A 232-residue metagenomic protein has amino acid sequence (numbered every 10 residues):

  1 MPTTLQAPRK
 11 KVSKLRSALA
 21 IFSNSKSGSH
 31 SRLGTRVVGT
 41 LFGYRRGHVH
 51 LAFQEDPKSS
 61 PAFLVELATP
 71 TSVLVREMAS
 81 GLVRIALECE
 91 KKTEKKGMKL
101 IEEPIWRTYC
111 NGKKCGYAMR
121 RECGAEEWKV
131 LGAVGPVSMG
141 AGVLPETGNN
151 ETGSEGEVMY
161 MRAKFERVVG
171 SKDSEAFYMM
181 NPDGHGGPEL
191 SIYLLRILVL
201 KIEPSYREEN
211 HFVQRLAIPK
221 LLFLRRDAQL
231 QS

Functional and structural regions predicted by a protein language model:
M1-A68, R167-S232: N-terminal low-complexity/intrinsically disordered pre-sequences and tails
Y44-C115: Short, well-structured hydrophobic secondary-structure segments
P57, L64-A68, R76-G81, M98-K99 (+8 more regions): Surface-exposed beta-strand edges and their flanking turn/coil or helix-capping segments
S59-P61, V73-V75, E94, C115-A118 (+4 more regions): Eukaryotic short linear interaction motifs
P70-S72, V83-A86, R120, E127-W128 (+2 more regions): Short, low-complexity, polar/charged sequence segments that are solvent-exposed and flexible
T93-E157: An exposed acidic His-Trp-rich patch
W106-Y109, M119, M161-A163, A176-N181 (+1 more regions): Broad hydrophobic/π-residue packing in well-ordered secondary structure
E157-R162, E189-L190: Intrinsically disordered, low-complexity, charge-dense segments enriched in Lys/Arg and Glu/Asp interspersed
